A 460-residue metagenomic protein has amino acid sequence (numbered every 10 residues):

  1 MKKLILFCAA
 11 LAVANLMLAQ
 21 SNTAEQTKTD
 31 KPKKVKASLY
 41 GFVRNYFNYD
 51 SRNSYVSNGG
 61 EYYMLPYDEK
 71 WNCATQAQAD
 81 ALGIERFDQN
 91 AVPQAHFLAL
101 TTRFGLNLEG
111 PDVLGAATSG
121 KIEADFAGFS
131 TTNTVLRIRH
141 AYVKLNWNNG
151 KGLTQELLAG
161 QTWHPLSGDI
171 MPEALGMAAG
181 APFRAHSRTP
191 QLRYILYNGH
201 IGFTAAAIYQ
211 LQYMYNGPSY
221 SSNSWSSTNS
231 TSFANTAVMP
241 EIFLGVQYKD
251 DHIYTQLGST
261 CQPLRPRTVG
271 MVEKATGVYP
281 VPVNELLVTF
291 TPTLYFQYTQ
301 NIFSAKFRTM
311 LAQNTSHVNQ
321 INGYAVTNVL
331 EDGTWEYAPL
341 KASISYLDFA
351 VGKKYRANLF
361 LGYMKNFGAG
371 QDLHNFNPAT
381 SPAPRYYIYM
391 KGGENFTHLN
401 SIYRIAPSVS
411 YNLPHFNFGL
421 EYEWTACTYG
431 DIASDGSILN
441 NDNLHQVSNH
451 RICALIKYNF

Functional and structural regions predicted by a protein language model:
M1-N22: Bacterial Sec-dependent N-terminal signal peptides
L18-S38: Sec-dependent signal peptide cleavage junction
P32-G59, K70-L82, R86-M214, T236-V238 (+3 more regions): Outer membrane beta-barrel
D50-S54, T131-N133, G168-M171, Q212-P218 (+4 more regions): Outer-membrane beta-barrel proteins
Q89-V92, A127-F129, L175-G180, Y220-S232 (+6 more regions): Extracellular loop and loop/strand-boundary signature of outer-membrane beta-barrel proteins
L98-R103, R137-H140, S187-Q191, M239-F243 (+5 more regions): Transmembrane beta-barrel architecture of outer-membrane proteins
K249-L399, Y403: Detector for outer-membrane/organellar transmembrane beta-barrel domains, recognizing the amphipathic beta-strand
Y411-L413, L444-F460: Outer-membrane beta-barrel "beta-signal"
